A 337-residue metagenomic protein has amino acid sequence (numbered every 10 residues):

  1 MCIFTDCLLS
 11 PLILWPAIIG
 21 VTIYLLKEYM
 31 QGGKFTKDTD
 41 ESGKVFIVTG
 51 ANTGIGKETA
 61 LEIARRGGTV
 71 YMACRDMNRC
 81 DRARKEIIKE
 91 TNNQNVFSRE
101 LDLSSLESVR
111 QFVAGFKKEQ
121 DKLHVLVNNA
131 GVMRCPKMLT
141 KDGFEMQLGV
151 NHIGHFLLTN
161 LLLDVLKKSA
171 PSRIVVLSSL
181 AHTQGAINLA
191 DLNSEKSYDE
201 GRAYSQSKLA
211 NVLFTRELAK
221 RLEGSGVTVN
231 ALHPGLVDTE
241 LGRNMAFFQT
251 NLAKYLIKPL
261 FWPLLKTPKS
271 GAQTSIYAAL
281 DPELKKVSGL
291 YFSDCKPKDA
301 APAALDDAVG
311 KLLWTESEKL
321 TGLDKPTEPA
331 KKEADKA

Functional and structural regions predicted by a protein language model:
C2-P11, W15-I18, K27-A253, L320-K336: Rossmann-fold NAD(P)H-dependent dehydrogenase/reductase core
T22-Y24: Alpha-helical transmembrane segments
V109, S207, A231, Y255-A300 (+2 more regions): C-terminal helical subdomain
